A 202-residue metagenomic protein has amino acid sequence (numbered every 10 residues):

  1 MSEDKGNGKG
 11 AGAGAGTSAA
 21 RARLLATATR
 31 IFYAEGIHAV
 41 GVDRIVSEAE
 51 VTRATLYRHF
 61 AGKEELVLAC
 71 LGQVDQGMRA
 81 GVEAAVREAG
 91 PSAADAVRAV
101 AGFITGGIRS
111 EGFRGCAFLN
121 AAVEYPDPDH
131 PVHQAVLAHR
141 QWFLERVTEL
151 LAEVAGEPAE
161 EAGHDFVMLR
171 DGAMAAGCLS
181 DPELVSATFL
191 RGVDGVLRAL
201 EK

Functional and structural regions predicted by a protein language model:
M1-K9, S18-V51: Short, amphipathic alpha-helix enriched in basic
E50-F60: Short hydrophobic/aromatic patch on the recognition helix
E64-L66: A secondary-structure capping/hinge motif
A69, E83-G112, G163-F166: Hydrophobic alpha-helical connector segments
G72-M78: Short, basic, alpha-helical segments at the C-terminal edge of helix-turn-helix-like DNA-binding modules
R79, D95-R98, P128-E153, H164 (+2 more regions): Amphipathic alpha-helical packing segments from all-alpha helical-bundle domains
D95, S110-H130: Amphipathic alpha-helical segments used for helix-helix packing
G107-S110, V167-L184, V196-K202: Amphipathic C-terminal alpha-helical segment
